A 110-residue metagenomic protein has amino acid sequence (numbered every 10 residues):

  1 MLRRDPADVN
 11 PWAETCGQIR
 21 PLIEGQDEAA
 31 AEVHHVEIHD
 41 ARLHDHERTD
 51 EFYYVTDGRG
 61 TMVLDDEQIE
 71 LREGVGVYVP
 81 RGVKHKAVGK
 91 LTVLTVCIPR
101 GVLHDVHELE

Functional and structural regions predicted by a protein language model:
R4-D5: A short, well-structured juxtamembrane/interface segment
D8-L43, V96, V106-L109: A short glycine-rich, His/Asp/Glu-containing loop-to-beta-strand
H34, T56-D57, R72-E73, G89: A cytosolic small-molecule/anion-sensing beta-strand core signal
H35-H39, E47-V63: Short, conserved beta-strand element in jelly-roll/cupin
H46-R48, G89-K90: Short glycine/proline-enriched turns and hinge-like loops at secondary-structure junctions
F52, R59-T61, Q68, K84 (+1 more regions): Structural motif
D66-G82: Short acidic-glycine-tyrosine-enriched beta hairpin
R81-V106: Ligand-binding loop in jelly-roll beta-barrel domains
